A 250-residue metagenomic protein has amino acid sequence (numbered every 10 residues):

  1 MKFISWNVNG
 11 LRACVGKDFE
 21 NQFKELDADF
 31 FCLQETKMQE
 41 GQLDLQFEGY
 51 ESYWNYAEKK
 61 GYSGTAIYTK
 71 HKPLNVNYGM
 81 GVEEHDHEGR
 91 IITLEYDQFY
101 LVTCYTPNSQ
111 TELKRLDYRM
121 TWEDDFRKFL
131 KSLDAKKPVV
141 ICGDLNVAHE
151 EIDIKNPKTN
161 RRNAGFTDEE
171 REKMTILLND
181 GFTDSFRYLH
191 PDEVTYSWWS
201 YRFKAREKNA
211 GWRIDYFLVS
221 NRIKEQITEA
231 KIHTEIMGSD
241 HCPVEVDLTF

Functional and structural regions predicted by a protein language model:
M1-F47, E51, A57-S63, Y78 (+2 more regions): N-terminal, active-site-proximal structural segment of metallo-dependent hydrolase catalytic domains
M1-N9, Q98-Q110, C142: Active-site-proximal beta-strand elements of phosphoester/diester hydrolases
N7, F23-G41, L101, L130-E151 (+4 more regions): Active-site beta-strand/loop signature of hydrolases that rely on acidic residues for catalysis
K37, Q42-S109: Structured beta-strand-rich core segments of catalytic domains in phosphoester-bond hydrolases
E51, D125-A210, I214: Metal-dependent phosphoesterases centered on the DNase I-like endonuclease/exonuclease/phosphatase
K60-N75, E193, A205-E225: Conserved beta strand-loop-helix elements of the APE1-like EEP
K70, L94-D97, S220-N221, V246-F250: Active-site beta-strand termini and strand-to-loop segments that position acidic
G81-V82, P107-E123, K158-R162: Surface-exposed cleft-lining segments at the edges of enzyme active sites
